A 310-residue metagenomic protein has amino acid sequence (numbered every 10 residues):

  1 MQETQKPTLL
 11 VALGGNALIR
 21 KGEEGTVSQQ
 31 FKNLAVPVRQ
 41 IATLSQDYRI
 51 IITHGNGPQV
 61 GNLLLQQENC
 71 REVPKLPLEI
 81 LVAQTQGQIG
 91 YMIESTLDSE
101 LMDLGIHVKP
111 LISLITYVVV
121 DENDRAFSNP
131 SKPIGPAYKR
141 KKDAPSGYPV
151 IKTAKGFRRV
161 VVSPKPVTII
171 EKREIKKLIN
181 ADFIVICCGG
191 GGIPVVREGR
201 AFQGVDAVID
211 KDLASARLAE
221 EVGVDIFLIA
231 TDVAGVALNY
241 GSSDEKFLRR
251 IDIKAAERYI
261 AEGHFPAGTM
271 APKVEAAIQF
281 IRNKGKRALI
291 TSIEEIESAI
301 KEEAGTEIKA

Functional and structural regions predicted by a protein language model:
Q2-A310: C-terminal catalytic "cap/lid" subdomain
